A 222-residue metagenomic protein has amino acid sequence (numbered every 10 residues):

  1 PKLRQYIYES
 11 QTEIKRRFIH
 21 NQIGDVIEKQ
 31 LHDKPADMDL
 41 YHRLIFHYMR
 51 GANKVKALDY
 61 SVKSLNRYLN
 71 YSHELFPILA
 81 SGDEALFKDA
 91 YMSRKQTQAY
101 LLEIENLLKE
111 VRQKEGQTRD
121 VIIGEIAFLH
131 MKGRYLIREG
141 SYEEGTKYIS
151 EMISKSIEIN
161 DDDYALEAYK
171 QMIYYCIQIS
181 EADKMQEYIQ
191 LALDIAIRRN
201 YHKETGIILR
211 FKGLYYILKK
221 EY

Functional and structural regions predicted by a protein language model:
P1-A99: Short secondary-structure boundary elements
Y6, F46-R50, S64-N66, G82-T97 (+3 more regions): Tandem amphipathic alpha-helical repeat scaffolds
I14-N21, K34-Y41, P77, K88-R112 (+3 more regions): Helix-turn-helix repeat elements of alpha-solenoid scaffolds
R17, N21, M38-I45, L58-V62 (+4 more regions): Start-of-helix signal in alpha-solenoid helical-repeat scaffolds, especially tetratricopeptide repeats
Q22, V26, F46, R50 (+8 more regions): The canonical alpha-helical register within tetratricopeptide repeats
E28-D37, S93, T97, L101-E125 (+2 more regions): Flexible helix-coil transition and linker loops at the boundaries of alpha-helical arrays
Y48, Y68, L108-G116, L136 (+4 more regions): Eukaryotic all-alpha helical interaction scaffolds
V62-L65, L69-N70, R119-D120, G124-N160: Extended low-complexity acidic/polar segments
